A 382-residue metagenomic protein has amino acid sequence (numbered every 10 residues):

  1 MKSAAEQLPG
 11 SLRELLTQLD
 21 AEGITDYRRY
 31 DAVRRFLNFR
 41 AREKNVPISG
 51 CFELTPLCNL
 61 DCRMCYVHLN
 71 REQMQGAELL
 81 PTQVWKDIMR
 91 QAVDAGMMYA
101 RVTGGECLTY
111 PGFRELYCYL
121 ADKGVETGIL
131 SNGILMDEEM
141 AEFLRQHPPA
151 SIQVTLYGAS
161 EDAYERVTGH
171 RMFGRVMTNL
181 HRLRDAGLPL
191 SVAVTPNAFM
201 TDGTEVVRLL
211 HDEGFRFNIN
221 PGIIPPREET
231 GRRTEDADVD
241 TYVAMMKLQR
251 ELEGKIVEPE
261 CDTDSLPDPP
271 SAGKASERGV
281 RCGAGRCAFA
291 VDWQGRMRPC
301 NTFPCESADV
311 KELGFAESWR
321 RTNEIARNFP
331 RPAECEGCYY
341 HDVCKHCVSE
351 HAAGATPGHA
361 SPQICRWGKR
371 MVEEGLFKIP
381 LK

Functional and structural regions predicted by a protein language model:
M1-Q73, V93, F315, P380-K382: N-terminal pre-core extensions flanking Radical SAM catalytic domains
G10-S11, A150, T155-V310: Radical SAM enzyme [4Fe-4S]-AdoMet core and its adjacent flexible, acidic and glycine-rich loops/tails across
T17, T302-K382: Flexible mid-to-C-terminal extensions adjoining Fe-S/redox cofactors in radical SAM and related proteins
I48, G96-M98, K123-T127, P148-A150 (+2 more regions): Short, well-ordered coil/turn segments that N-cap beta-strands
E53-D61, G285, C335-D342: Cysteine-centered iron-sulfur cluster-binding motifs in ferredoxin-type domains/subunits of redox enzymes
E72-D87, E106-P149, T155-A163, G169-R175 (+2 more regions): Canonical radical SAM enzyme core domain
Y99-E106: Active-site groove signature of glycoside hydrolases
